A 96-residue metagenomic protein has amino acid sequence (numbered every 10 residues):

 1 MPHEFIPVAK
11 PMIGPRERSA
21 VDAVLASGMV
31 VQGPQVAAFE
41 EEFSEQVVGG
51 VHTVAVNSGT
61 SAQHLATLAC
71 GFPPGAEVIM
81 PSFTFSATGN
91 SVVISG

Functional and structural regions predicted by a protein language model:
M1-V30, P34: N-terminal "arm"/small-domain region of PLP-dependent enzymes with the aminotransferase-like
V8-P15, A37-F39, H52, F83 (+1 more regions): Aromatic-residue detector
V24, S58-G59, F83: Acidic/polar N-terminal loop/beta-strand segments that form early-domain functional surfaces
M29-E77, S91-S95: Phosphate-binding glycine-rich loop
T84-G89: Conserved coil-to-alpha-helix start sites within the AMP-binding
